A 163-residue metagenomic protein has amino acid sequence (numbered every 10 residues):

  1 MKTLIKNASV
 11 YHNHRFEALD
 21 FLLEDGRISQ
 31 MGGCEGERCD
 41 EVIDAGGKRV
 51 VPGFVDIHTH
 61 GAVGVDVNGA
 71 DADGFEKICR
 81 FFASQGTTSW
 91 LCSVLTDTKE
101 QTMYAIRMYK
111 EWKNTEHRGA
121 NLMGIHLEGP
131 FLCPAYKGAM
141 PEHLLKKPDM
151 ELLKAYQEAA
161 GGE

Functional and structural regions predicted by a protein language model:
M1-V51: Histidine-rich, glycine-flanked metal-binding segment
T3-I5, E37-E76, R80: Replace "His-x-His-based motif
N13, P52, A62-G64, L132-A135: Conserved protein kinase catalytic core
L19, R27, G74, I78 (+4 more regions): General structural feature for long, well-ordered alpha-helical segments within catalytic domains of soluble enzymes
M31, V65-V67, L145: Short clusters of hydrophobic/aromatic residues that line enzyme substrate/ligand-binding pockets
H60, E76-A105, A120-C133, A160-E163: Divalent metal-dependent hydrolysis catalytic cores, especially in the metallo-beta-lactamase
A105-E163: Metal-coordinating catalytic core of metallo-dependent amide/deamination hydrolases
